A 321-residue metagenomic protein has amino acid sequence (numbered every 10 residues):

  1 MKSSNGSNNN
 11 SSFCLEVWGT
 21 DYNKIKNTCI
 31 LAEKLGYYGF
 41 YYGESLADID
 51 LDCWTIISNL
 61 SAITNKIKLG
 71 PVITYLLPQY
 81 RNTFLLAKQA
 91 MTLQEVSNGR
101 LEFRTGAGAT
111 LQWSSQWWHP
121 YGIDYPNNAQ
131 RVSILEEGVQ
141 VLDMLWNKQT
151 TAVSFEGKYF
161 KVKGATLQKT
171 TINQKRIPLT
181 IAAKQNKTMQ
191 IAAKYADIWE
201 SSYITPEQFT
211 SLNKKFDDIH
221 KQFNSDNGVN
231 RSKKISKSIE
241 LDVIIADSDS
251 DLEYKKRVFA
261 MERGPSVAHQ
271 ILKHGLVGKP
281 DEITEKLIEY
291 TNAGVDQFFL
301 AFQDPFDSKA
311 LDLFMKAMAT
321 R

Functional and structural regions predicted by a protein language model:
M1-P71, K175-I177: N-terminal beta1-alpha1-beta2 module of alpha/beta enzyme domains
N8-T20, Q79-A152: Flexible, glycine-rich active-site loops centered on histidine and acidic residues that chelate a metal or position
S11-V17, F40-Y42, L69-I73, L101-T105 (+4 more regions): Hydrophobic faces of well-ordered beta-strands that scaffold small-molecule active sites in alpha/beta enzyme cores
T20-A32, L85-Q89, I181-K194, V277-E289: Short, acidic/polar
C29-K34, I57-K66, A90-R100, A193-K194 (+2 more regions): Acidic (Asp/Glu)-rich catalytic clusters
G36, L60, L93, L142 (+5 more regions): Conserved, mostly hydrophobic/aromatic
G39-I63, Y75-L77, Y203-F209, F299-L313: Glycine-rich, proline-tolerant flexible connector loops at the mouths of alpha/beta enzymes
L51-T74, I134-V141, Q222, L313-R321: Alpha-helix-loop-beta-strand connector modules within alpha/beta enzyme cores
